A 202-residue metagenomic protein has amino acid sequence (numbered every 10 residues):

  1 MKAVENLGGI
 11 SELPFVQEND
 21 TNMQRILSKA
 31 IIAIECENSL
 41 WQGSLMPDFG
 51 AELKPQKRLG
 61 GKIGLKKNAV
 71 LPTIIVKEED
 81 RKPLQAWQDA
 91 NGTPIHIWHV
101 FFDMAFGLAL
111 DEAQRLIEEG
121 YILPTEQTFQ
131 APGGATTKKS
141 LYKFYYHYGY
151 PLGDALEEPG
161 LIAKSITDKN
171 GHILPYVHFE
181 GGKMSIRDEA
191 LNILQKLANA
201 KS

Functional and structural regions predicted by a protein language model:
M1-L71: Conserved catalytic cores of phosphodiester-cleaving nucleases, focusing on short active-site segments
E18-N22, P55-G64, L71, R81-S202: Non-catalytic C-terminal interaction segments of nucleic acid-processing enzymes
I75: Positively charged, aromatic-accented nucleic-acid-binding surfaces
